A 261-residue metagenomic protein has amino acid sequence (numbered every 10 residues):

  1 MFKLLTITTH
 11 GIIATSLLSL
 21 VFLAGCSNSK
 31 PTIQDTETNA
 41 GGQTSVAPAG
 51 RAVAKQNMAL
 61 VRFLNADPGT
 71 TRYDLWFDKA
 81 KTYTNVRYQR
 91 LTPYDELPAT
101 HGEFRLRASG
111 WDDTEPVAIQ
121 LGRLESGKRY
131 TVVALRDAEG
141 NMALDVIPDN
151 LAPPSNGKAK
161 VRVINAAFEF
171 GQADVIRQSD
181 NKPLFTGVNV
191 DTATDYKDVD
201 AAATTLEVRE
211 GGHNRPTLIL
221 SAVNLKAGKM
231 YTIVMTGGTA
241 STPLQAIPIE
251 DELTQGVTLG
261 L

Functional and structural regions predicted by a protein language model:
M1-A24: Sec-dependent bacterial lipoprotein signal peptides
C26-L261: Intrinsically disordered, low-complexity polar regions and short flexible loop motifs
